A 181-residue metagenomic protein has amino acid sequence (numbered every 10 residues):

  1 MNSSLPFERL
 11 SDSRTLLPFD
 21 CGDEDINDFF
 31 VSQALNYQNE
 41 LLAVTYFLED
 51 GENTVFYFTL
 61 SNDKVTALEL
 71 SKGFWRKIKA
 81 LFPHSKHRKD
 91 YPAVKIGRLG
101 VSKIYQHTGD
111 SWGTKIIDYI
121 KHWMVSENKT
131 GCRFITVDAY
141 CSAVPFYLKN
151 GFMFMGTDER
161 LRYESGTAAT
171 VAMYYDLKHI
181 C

Functional and structural regions predicted by a protein language model:
M1-N36, E40, T45: Short amphipathic alpha-helix that is part of the acyltransferase structural core
L41-T59, K72: Conserved beta-hairpin
T59-R98, E164: Conserved acyl-donor/pantetheine-binding loop and adjacent beta-alpha core of acyl/acetyltransferases and related
G97-G109: A short, internal acetyl-CoA/4′-phosphopantetheine-binding micro-motif in the GNAT/acyltransferase core
H107-W123: Conserved acetyl-CoA-binding loop-helix of GNAT-fold acetyltransferases
I117, M124-A139: Conserved GNAT acetyl-CoA-binding A-motif
G131, D138-S142, G156-C181: C-terminal "cap" of GNAT-fold acetyltransferases
Y147-L148, F152: Conserved active-site tyrosine of GNAT-family acetyltransferases
